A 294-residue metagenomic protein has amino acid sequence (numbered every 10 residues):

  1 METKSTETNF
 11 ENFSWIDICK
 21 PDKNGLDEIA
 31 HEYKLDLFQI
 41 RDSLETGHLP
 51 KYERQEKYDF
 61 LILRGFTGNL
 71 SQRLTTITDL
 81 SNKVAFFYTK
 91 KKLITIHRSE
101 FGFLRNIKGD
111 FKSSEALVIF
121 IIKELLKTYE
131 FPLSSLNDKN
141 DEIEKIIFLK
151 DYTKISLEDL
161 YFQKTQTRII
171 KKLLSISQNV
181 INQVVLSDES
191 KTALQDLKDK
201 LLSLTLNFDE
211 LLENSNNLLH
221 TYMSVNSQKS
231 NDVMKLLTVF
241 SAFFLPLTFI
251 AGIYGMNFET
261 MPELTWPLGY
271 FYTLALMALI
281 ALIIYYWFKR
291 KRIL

Functional and structural regions predicted by a protein language model:
M1-D196, K200-T205, I293-L294: Peripheral, non-transmembrane regulatory/ligand-interaction domains of membrane transport proteins
K34, L202, L206-L294: Hydrophobic alpha-helical transmembrane segments and their immediately adjacent juxtamembrane loops
